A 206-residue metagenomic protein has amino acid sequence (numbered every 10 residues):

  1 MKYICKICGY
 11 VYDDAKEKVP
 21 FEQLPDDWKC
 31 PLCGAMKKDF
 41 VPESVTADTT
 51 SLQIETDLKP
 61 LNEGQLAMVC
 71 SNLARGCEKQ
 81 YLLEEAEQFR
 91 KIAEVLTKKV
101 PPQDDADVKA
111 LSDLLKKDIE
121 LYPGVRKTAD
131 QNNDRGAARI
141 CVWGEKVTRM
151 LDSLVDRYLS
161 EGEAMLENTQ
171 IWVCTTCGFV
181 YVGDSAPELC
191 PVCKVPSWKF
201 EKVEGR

Functional and structural regions predicted by a protein language model:
M1-I4, I119-Q170: A broadly conserved sequence feature marking short terminus-proximal activation segments in nucleic acid-centric
K2, D27, T169-I171, G178 (+1 more regions): Residues immediately within or flanking Cys/His clusters that coordinate Zn2+ in small zinc-binding modules
C5-C8, C30-C33, C174-C177, C190-C193: Short cysteine-rich clusters marking metal-coordination/redox-active sites
D13, K38-V41, V180-S185, V195-F200: Short functional micro-motifs and their immediate structural scaffolds
D14-F21, R157-M165, V173-Y181: Short, intrinsically disordered, charge-biased short linear motifs at domain edges
E17-K29, V182-L189, G205: Short linker/helix segments within small regulatory modules
L32-D48, E201-R206: Short metal-binding segments enriched for Cys and/or His
V41-A106, A110: Extended interfacial segments that mediate partner engagement and assembly in macromolecular machines
